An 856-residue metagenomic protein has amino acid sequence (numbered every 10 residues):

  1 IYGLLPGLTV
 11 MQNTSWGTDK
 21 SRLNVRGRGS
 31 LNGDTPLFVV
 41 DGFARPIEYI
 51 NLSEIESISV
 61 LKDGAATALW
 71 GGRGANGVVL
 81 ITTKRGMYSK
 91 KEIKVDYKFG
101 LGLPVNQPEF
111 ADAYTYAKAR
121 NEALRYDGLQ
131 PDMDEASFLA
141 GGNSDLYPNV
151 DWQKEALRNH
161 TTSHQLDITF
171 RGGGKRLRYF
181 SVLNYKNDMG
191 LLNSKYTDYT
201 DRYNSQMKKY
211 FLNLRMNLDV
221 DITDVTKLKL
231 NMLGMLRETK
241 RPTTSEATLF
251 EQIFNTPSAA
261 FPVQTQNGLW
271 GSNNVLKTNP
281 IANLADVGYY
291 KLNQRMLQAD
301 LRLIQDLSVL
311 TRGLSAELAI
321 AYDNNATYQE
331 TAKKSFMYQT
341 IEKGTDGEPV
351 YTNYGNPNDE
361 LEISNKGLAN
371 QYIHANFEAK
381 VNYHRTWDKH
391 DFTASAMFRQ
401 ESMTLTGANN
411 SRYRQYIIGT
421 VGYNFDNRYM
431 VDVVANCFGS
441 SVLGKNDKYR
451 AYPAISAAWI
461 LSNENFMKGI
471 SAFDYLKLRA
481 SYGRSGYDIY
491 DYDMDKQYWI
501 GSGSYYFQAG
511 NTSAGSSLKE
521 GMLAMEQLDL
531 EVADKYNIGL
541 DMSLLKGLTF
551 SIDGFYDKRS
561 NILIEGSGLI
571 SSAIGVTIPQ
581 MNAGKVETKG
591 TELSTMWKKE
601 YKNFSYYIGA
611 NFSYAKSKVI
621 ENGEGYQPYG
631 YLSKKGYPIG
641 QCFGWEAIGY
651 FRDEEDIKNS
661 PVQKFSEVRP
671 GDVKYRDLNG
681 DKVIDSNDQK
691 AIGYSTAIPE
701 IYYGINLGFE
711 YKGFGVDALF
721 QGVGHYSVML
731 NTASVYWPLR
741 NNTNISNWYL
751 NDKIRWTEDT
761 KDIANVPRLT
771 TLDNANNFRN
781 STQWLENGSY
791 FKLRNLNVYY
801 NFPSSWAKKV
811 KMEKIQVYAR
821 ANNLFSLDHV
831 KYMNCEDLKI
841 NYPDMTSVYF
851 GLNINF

Functional and structural regions predicted by a protein language model:
Y2-L37, F43-E48, S53, A65-M296 (+11 more regions): Membrane-proximal, glycine/serine-rich, low-complexity loop/turn segments characteristic of large bacterial
Q12, V25-G29, V40-G42, K62 (+10 more regions): Flexible glycine-/small-residue-rich
T35, H160, N217-T226, N231-L236 (+6 more regions): Extracellular/periplasmic, surface-exposed regions of secreted and cell-surface proteins
F38, Y423, L678, F709: Short aromatic-centered micro-motifs
F110-K154, N255-A285, E330-I373, G503-L523 (+2 more regions): Flexible glycine-rich, low-complexity coil/linker segments exposed to the extracellular/periplasmic environment
V263-T265, A282, V723-Q816, A821: Extracytoplasmic gating/loop element in the C-terminal half of outer-membrane beta-barrel translocons and assembly
P579-P699, E710-K712, Q721-Y726, L730-T732: Gram-negative outer-membrane beta-barrel transporters
